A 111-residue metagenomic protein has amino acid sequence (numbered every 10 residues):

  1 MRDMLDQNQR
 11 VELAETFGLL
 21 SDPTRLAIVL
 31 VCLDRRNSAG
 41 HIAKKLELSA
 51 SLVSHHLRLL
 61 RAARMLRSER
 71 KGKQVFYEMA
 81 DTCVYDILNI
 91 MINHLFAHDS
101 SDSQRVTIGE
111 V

Functional and structural regions predicted by a protein language model:
M1-N8, E12, D81-V111: Amphipathic alpha-helical dimerization/coiled-coil segments that flank or bridge DNA-binding/regulatory modules
N8-S51, K71, V75-V84: N-terminal helix-turn-helix DNA-binding core of bacterial DNA-binding proteins
V29, A62-A63: Extended rod-forming repeat segments used as scaffolds/tethers
K44, H55, R61-A62: Alpha-helical residues within the helix-turn-helix
S54-H55, N93: Intrinsically disordered, low-complexity cationic segments
L59-L60, E78, H98: Alpha-helical and His/Cys-centered functional microenvironments
